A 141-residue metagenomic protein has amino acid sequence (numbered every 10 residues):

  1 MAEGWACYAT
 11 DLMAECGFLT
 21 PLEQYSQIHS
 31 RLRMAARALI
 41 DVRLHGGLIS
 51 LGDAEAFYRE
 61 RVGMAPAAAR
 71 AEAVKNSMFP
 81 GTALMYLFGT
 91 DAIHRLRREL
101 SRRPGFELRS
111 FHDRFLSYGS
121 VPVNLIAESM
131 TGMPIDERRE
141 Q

Functional and structural regions predicted by a protein language model:
M1-Q141: N-terminal maturation segment of proteins
